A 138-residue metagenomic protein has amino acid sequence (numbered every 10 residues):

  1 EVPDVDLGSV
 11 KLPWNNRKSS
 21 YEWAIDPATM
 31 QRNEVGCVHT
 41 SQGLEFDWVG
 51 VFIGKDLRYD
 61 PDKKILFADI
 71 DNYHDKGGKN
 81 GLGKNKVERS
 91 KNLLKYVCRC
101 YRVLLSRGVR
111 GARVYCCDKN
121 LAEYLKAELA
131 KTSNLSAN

Functional and structural regions predicted by a protein language model:
E1-P13, A112-C117: Conserved RecA-like ASCE P-loop NTPase motor core of nucleic-acid helicases/translocases
D6, P13-N15, Q31, L93: Alpha-helical protein-protein interaction elements
S9-P27: Short, surface-exposed beta-strand/turn modules with glycine/proline-rich turns and flanking aromatic residues
N16-K18, T132-N138: Structural alpha-beta junctions
T29-L135: C-terminal accessory regions
